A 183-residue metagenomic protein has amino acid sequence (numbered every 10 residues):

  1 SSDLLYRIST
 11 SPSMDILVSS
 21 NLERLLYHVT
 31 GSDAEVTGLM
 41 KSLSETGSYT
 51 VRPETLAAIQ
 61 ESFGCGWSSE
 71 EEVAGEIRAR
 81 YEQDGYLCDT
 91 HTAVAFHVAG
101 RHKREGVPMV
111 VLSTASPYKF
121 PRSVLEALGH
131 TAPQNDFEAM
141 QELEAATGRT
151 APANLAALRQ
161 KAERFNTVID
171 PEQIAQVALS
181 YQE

Functional and structural regions predicted by a protein language model:
L4-S13, A58-S62, Q160-E163: Short beta-alpha connecting loops at secondary-structure transitions that line or flank enzyme active sites
S9-G31: Glycine-rich phosphate-binding loop plus the immediately following alpha-helix
S11-V18, F63-W67, G85-C88, V110 (+1 more regions): Hydrophobic alpha-helical scaffolding
S13, Y27, E76, Q176-Y181: Alpha-helical transmembrane segments and their helix-helix packing motifs
D15-S19, E23, W67-A74, T92-A93 (+3 more regions): Electropositive phosphate-/nucleotide-binding environments in soluble metabolic enzymes
H28-G106, K161, P171: Active-site-adjacent helical/loop segments in soluble small-molecule enzymes
V94-E183: C-terminal non-catalytic interaction/assembly regions of soluble proteins
